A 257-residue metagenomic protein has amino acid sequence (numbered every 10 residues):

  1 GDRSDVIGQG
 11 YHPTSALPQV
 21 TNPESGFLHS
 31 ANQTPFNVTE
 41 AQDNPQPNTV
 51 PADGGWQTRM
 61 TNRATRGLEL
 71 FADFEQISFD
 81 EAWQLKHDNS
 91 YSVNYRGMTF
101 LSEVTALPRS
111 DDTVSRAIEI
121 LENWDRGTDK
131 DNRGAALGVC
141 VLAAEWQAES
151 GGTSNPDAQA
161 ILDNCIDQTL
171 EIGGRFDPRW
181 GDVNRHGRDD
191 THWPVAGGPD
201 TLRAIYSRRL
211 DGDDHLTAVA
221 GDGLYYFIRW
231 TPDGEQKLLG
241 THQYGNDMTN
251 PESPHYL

Functional and structural regions predicted by a protein language model:
G1-R96, E103, L107-S110, E119 (+1 more regions): C-terminal/peripheral segments of proteins
